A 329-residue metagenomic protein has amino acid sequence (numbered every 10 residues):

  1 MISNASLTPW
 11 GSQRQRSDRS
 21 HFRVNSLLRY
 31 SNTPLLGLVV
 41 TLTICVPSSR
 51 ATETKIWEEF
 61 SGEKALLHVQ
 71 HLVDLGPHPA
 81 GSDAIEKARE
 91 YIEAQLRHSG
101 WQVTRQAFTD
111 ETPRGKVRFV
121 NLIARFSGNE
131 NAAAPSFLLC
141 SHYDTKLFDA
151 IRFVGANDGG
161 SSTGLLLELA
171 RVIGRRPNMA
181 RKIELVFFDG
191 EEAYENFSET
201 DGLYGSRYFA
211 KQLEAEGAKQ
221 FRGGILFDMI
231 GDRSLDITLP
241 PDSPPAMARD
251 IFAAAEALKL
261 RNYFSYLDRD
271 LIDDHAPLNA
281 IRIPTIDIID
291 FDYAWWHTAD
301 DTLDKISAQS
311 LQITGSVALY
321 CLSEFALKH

Functional and structural regions predicted by a protein language model:
M1-V39, T43-C45: Intrinsic disorder/low-complexity segments
I56-E58, L67-N129: A non-catalytic alpha/beta surface segment that caps or lines the substrate-entry region of metallo-dependent hydrolase
K64-H71, K87, Y91-H98, V103 (+8 more regions): Extracytoplasmic/secreted proteins, especially bacterial periplasmic and envelope-associated proteins
A65-H78, F148-A150, F187, S234 (+1 more regions): Acidic/histidine-rich, surface-exposed loop or edge segments in extracytoplasmic proteins
L72, Q106-F108, F126-G128, C140-D144 (+5 more regions): Active-site-proximal beta-strand/loop segments in catalytic clefts of secreted hydrolases
A84, R105, T109-E111, G223 (+1 more regions): Active-site-adjacent substrate-binding region of metalloamidase/peptidase-like peptide-processing proteins
A150-A254, L258-K259, L267-D270, H275: Acidic/histidine-rich catalytic neighborhood of metal-dependent amide-processing enzymes
